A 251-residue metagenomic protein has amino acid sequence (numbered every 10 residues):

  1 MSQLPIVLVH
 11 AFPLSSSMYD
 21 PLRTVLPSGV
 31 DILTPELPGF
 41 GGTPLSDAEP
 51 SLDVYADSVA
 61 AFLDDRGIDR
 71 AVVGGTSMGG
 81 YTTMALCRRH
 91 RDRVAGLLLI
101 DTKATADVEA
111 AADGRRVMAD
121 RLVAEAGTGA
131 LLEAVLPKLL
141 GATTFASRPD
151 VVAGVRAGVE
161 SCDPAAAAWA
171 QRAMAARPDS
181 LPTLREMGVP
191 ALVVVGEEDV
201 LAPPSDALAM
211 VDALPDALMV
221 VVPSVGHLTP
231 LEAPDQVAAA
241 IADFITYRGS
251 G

Functional and structural regions predicted by a protein language model:
A11-L14, S77: Active-site glycine-rich loops that stabilize anionic/oxyanionic intermediates across multiple enzyme folds
S17-T24, D31-G74, R88-R89, A239-D243: Active-site loop/oxyanion-hole signature of alpha/beta-hydrolase fold enzymes
G75, G79, T83: Gly/Ala-rich beta-loop-alpha elbow adjacent to hydrolase catalytic centers
M84, R88-R89, R93-E133: Flexible "cap/lid" loop of the alpha/beta hydrolase fold
D107-D113, A126-E186: Conserved alpha/beta-hydrolase catalytic His-Asp/Glu region
M187, V193-V195, D199: Short beta-strand/loop motif that positions the catalytic acidic residue of the alpha/beta-hydrolase fold
L208-H227: Catalytic histidine neighborhood in serine/cysteine hydrolases with alpha/beta-hydrolase-type architecture
V225-A238: Catalytic histidine-centered segment of alpha/beta-hydrolase-like enzymes
